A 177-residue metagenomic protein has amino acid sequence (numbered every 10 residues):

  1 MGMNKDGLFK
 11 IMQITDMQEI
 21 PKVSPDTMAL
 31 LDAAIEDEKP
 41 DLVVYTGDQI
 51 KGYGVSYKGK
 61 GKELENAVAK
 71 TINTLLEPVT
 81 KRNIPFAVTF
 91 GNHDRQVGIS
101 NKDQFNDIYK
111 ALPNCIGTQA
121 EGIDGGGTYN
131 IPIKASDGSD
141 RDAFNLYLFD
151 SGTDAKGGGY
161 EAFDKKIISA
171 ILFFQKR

Functional and structural regions predicted by a protein language model:
M1-T74: N-terminal active-site segment of His-dependent metallophosphoesterases
E63-R177: Extended active-site neighborhood of metal-dependent phosphoesterases/phosphodiesterases
